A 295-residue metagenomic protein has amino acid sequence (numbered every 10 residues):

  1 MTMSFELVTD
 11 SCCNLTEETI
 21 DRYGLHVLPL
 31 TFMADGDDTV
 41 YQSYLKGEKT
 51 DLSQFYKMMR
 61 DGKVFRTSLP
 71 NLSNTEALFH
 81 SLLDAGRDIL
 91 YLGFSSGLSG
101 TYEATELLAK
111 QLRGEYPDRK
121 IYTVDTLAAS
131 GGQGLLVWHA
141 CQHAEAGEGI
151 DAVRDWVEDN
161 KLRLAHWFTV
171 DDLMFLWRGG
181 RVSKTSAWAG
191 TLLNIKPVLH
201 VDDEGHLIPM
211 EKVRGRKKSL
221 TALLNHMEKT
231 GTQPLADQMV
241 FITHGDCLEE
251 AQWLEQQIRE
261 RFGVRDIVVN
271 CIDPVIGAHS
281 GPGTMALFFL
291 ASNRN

Functional and structural regions predicted by a protein language model:
F5, R87-Y91, Q238-V240: Generic beta-sheet signal
E6-N74: N-terminal glycine-rich anion-binding loop in soluble enzyme alpha/beta folds
T9, G93, H244: Short beta-strand/turn micro-motifs composed of small residues that flank or help shape donor/cofactor-binding pockets
C12-I20, L25-H26, T31-T39, L98-T101 (+3 more regions): Mixed-charge interfacial surface used for oligomerization/domain docking and macromolecular partner engagement
N74-T105: N-terminal glycine-rich phosphate/adenylate-binding segment common to multiple enzyme folds
G93, Y122-T123: A glycine-rich beta-strand to alpha-helix segment that forms a phosphate/ribose-binding loop at ligand/cofactor sites
